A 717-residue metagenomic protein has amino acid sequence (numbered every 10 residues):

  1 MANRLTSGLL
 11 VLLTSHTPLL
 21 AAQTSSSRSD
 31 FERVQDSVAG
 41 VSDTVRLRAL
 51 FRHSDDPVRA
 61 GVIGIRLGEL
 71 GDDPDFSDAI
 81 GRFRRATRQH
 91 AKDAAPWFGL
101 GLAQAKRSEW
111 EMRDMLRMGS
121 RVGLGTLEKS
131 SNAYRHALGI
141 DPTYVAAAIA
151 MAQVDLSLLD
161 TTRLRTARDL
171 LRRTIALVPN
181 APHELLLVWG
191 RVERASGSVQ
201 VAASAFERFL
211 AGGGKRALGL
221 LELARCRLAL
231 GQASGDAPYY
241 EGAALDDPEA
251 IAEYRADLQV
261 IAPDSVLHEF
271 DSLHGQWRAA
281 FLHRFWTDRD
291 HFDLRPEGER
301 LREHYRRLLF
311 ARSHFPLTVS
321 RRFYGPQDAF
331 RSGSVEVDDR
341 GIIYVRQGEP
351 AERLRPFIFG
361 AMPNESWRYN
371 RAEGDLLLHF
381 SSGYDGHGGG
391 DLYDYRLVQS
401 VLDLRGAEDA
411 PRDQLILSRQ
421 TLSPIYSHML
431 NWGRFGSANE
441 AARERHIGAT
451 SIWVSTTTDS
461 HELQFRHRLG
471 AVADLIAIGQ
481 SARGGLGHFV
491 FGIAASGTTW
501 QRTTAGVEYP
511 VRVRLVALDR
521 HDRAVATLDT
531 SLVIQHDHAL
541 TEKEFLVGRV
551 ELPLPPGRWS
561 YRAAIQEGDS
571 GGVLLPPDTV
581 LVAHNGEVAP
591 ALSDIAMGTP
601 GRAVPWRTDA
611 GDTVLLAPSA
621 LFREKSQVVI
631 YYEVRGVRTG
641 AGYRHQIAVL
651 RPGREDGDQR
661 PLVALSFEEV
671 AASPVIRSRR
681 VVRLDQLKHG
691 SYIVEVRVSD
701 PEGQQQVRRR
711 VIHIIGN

Functional and structural regions predicted by a protein language model:
A22-E69, D73-S77, G81: N-terminal leader/linker segments that initiate helical-solenoid repeat arrays
H53, Q89, I140, L177-V178 (+2 more regions): Structural marker of alpha-solenoid helical repeat scaffolds
D56-V58, D93, Y144, A181-P182 (+1 more regions): Residue-level recognition of tetratricopeptide repeat
I65-R88, K92, L102-H136, S157-D169 (+2 more regions): Short coil/linker segments at helix-helix boundaries
L158-L159, A195-V199, K215-G487: Residues within mature, well-folded domains
G406-N717: Intrinsically disordered, low-complexity terminal regions enriched in Ser/Thr/Pro/Gly and charged residues
